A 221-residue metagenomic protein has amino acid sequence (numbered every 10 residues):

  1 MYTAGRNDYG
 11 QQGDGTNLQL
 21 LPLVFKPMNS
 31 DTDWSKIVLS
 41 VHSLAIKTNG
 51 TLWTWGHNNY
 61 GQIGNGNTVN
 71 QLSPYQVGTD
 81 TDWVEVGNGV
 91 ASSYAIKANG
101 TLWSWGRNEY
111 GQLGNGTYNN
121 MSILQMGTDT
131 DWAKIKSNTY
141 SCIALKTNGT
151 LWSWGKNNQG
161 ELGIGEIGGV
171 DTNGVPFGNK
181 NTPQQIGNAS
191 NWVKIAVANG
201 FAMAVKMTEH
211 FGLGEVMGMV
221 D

Functional and structural regions predicted by a protein language model:
M1-D221: Eukaryote-biased RCC1-like beta-propeller repeat architecture
